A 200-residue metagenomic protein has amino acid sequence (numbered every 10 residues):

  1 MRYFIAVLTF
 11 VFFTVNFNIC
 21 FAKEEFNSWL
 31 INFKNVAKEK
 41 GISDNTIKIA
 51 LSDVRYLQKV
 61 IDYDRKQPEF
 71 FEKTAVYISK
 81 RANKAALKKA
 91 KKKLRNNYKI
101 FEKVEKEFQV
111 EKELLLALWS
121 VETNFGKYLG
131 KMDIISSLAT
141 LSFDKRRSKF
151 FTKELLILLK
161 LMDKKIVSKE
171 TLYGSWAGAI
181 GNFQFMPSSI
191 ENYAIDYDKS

Functional and structural regions predicted by a protein language model:
M1-F4: Positively charged n-region of N-terminal signal peptides that target proteins for export
A6-N16: Bacterial N-terminal signal peptides
F17-A22: Sec/Tat signal peptide C-region and signal peptidase I cleavage site
E25-D44, K48: Mature N-terminal segment immediately following signal peptide/propeptide cleavage in secreted/periplasmic
I42-S200: Catalytic glycan-binding domains that act on GlcNAc-containing polysaccharides
